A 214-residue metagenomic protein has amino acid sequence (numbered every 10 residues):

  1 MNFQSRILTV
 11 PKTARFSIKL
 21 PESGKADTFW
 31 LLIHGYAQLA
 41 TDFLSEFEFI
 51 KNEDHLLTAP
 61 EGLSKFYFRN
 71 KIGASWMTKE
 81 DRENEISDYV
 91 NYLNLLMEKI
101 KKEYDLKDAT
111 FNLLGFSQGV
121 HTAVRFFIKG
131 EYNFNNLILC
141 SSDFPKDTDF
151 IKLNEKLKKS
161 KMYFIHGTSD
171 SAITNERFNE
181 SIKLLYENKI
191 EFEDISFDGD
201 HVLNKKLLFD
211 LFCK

Functional and structural regions predicted by a protein language model:
L8-L106: Serine-hydrolase catalytic machinery in alpha/beta-hydrolase-like enzymes
F43-E46, F150, T174-L184: Short alpha-helix in the alpha/beta-hydrolase fold that links the catalytic acid
S45, R125-K129: Active-site signature of alpha/beta-hydrolase-fold catalytic machinery across serine- and Asp/Cys-nucleophile hydrolases
D105-G115: Alpha/beta-hydrolase fold nucleophile elbow
L114-G119, A123: Gly/Ala-rich beta-loop-alpha elbow adjacent to hydrolase catalytic centers
Y132-F144: A conserved short beta-strand
Y163, E176-K214: C-terminal catalytic histidine-bearing segment of alpha/beta-hydrolase fold enzymes
Y163-H166, D170: Short beta-strand/loop motif that positions the catalytic acidic residue of the alpha/beta-hydrolase fold
